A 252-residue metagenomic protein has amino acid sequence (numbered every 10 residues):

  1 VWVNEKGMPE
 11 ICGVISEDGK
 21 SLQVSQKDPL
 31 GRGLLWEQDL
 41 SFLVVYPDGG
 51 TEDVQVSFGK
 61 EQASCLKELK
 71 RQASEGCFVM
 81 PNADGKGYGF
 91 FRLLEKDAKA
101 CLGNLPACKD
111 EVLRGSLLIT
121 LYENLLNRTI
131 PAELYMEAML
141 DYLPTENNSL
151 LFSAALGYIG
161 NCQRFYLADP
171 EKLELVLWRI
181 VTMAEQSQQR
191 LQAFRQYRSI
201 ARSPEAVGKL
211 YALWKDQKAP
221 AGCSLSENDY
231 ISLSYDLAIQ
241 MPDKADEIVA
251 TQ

Functional and structural regions predicted by a protein language model:
V1-Q252: Non-catalytic accessory/interaction domains
